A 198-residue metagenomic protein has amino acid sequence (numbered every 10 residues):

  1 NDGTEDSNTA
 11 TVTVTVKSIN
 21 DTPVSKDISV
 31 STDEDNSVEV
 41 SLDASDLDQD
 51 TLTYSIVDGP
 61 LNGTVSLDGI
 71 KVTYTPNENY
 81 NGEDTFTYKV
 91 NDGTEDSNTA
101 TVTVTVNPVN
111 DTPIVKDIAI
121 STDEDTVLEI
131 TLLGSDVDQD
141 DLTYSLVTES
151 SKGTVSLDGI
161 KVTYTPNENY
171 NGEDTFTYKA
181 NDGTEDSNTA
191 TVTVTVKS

Functional and structural regions predicted by a protein language model:
D6-K17, S29, E95-V109, E185-S198: C-terminal edge beta-strand
V16, K71-N81, V162-N171: Extracellular/luminal low-complexity segments enriched in Ser/Thr/Pro
D21-G59, N77, D111-E149, N167 (+1 more regions): Extracellular ectodomain surface segments
S37, N81-T85, N171-T175: Extracellular Ig-like/FN3 beta-sandwich strand-entry sites
I56-I70, V147-I160: Low-complexity "stalk/linker" and mucin-like segments enriched in Ser/Thr/Pro/Ala/Gly
